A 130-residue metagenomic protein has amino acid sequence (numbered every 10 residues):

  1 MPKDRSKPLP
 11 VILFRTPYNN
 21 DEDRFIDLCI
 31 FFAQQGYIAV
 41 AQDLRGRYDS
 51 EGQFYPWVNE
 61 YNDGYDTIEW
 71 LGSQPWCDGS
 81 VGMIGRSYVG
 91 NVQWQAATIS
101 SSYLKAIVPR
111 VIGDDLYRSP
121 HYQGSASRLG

Functional and structural regions predicted by a protein language model:
K3-G72, P120-Y122, R128: Cap/lid segment of the alpha/beta-hydrolase catalytic domain
V11-F14, I38-Q42, S80-G85, K105-V111: Structural recognition of the beta-strand scaffold that forms the well-ordered cores of secreted hydrolase catalytic
D23, V81, Y117: Short acidic, gly/pro-rich beta-turn/loop elements at beta-sheet edges and active-site/ligand-binding grooves
N59-W70, Q74-W76, V81-M83, Q93 (+2 more regions): Active-site-proximal cofactor/substrate-binding loop regions of enzyme domains
I84, Y88-G130: A catalytic-pocket lid/entrance helix-loop region that shapes and gates access to the active site across common
